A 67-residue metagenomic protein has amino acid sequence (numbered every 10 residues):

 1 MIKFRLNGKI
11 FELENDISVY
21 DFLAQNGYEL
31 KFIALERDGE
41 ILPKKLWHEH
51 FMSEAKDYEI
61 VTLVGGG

Functional and structural regions predicted by a protein language model:
M1-G66: Ubiquitin-like/PB1-type beta-grasp interaction modules and other compact soluble beta-rich domains
